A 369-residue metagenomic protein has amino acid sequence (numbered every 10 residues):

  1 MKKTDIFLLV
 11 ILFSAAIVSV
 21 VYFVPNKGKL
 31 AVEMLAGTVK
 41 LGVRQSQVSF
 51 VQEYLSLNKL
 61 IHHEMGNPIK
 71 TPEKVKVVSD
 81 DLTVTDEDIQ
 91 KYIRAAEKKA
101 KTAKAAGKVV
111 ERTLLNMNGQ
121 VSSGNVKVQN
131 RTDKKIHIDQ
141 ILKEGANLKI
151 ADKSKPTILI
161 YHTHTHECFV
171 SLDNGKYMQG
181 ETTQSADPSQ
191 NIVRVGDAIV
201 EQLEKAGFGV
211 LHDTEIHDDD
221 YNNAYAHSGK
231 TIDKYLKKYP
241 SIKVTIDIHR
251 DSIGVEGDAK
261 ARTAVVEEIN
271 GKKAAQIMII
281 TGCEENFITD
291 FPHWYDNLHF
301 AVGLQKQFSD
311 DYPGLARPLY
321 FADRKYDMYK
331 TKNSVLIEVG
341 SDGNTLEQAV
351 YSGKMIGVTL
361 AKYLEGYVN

Functional and structural regions predicted by a protein language model:
M1-F13: N-terminal Sec-pathway targeting helices
I11-L30, M34-K243, S252-D258, K354 (+1 more regions): N-terminal catalytic or cofactor-binding beta/alpha core of small enzyme domains
L159-H162, V210-H212, V244-D247, M278-I280 (+2 more regions): Structural recognition of the beta-strand scaffold that forms the well-ordered cores of secreted hydrolase catalytic
T165-C168, H217-Y221, R250-V255, E284-F287 (+2 more regions): Solvent-exposed loop/turn segments at secondary-structure junctions within structured extracellular/periplasmic domains
Q179-T182, I253-D290: A short, glycine/acidic-enriched catalytic loop
K205-G209, P240-V244, A275-Q276, G314-L315 (+1 more regions): Loop/turn elements at helix/coil->beta-strand transitions in domains of secreted/extracellular proteins
H293-Y320: Active-site-adjacent substrate-binding region of metalloamidase/peptidase-like peptide-processing proteins
G314-N369: Active-site-adjacent mobile loop/cap segments within catalytic or ligand-binding domains
